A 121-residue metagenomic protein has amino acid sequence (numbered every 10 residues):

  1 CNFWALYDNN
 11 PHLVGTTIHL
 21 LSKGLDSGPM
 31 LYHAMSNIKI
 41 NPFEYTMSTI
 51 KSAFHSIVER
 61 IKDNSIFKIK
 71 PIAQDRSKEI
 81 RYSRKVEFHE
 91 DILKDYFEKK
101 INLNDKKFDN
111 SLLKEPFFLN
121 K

Functional and structural regions predicted by a protein language model:
C1-D105: Donor/substrate-binding cores of folate-linked one-carbon enzymes
K107-K121: C-terminal accessory region of SF2 helicases/translocases
